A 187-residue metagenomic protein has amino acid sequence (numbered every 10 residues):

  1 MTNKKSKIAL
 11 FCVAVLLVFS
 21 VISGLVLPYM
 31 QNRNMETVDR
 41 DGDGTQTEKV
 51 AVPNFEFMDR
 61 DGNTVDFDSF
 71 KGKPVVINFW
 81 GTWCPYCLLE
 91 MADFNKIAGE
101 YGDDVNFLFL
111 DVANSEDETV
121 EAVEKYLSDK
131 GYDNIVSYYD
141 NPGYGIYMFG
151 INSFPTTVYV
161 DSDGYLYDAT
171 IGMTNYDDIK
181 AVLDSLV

Functional and structural regions predicted by a protein language model:
M1-V52: N-terminal targeting signals for export/organelle localization
N54-V75, G99: A short beta-strand-turn-helix
K73-V75, W80-W83, S153: Short pre-active-site segment immediately N-terminal to redox-active cysteine/selenocysteine motifs in thiol-based
V76-I77, F107, T157: Hydrophobic beta-strand anchors of alpha/beta hydrolase catalytic cores
F79-K96: Conserved redox-active cysteine motifs that mediate thiol-disulfide chemistry, especially di-cysteine Cys-X(1-2)-Cys
V105-T119, N134-P142: Thiol-based oxidoreductase modules, predominantly thioredoxin-like and allied folds used for disulfide exchange
E124-D161: Short, internal strand/loop/helix patches that form the active-site neighborhood or redox-interaction surface
Y159-V187: Thiol-/selenol-based redox modules, centered on thioredoxin-like and closely related oxidoreductase domains
